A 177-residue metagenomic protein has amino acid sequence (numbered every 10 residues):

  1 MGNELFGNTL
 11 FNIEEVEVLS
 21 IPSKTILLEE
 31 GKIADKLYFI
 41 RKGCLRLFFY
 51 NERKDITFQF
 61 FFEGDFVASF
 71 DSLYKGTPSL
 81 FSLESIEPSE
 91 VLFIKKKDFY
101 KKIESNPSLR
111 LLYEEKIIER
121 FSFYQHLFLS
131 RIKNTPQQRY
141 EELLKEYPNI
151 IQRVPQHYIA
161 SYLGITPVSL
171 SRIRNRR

Functional and structural regions predicted by a protein language model:
M1-S23, S72: Cyclic nucleotide-binding regulatory module and flanking cytosolic helices
E17, I26, C44-F48, F66 (+1 more regions): Short beta-strand segments in beta-sandwich/barrel cores
P22, R41-K42, F62, E87: A cytosolic small-molecule/anion-sensing beta-strand core signal
L27-K32: Short phosphate-coordinating micro-motif centered on Lys-Gly-acidic
D35, F39-R46, E63-G64: Glycine- and acidic-residue-biased ligand/ion/polar-headgroup-sensing regions
Q59-E115: Cyclic-nucleotide recognition modules
D98-T135, R139: A small-molecule sensor/coupling module
N134-R177: Phosphate-/nucleic-acid-contacting segments
